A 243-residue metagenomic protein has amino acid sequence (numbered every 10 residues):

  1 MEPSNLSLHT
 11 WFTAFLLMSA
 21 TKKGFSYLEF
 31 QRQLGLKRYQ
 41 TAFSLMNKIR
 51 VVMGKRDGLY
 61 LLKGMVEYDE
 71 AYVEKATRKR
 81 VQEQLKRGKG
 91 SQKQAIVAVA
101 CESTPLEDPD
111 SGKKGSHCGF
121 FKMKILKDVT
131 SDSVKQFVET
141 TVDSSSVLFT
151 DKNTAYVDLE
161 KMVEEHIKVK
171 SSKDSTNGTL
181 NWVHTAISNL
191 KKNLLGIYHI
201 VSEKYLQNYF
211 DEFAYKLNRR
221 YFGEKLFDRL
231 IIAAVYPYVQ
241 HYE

Functional and structural regions predicted by a protein language model:
M1-E243: Residue-level recognition of single "structural anchor" positions that define or cap local secondary structure
